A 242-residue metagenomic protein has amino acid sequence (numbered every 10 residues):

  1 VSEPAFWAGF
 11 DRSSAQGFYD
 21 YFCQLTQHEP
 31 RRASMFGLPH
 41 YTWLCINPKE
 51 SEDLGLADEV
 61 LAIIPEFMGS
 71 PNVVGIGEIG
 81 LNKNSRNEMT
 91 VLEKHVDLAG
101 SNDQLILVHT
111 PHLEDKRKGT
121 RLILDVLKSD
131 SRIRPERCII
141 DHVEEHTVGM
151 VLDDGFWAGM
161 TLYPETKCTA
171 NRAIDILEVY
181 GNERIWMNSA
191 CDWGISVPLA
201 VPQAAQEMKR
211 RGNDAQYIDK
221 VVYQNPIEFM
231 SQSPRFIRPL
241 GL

Functional and structural regions predicted by a protein language model:
V1-I106, T110, E114, K118-L122 (+3 more regions): Mid-domain alpha/beta scaffold segments of enzyme catalytic cores
S2-F6, L162-K167, C191-D192: Short, acidic/turn-prone active-site loops that include or flank metal/cofactor- and phosphate-binding residues
S34-F36, S129-R134, Y180-G181, R210-Q216: Short helix-capping segments at alpha-helix termini
T42, E78, A99, A158 (+3 more regions): Conserved, mostly hydrophobic/aromatic
E93-E178, W186: Catalytic pocket-lining loop regions of alpha/beta-barrel enzymes, especially the amidohydrolase/enolase/GH5 lineages
K167, G194-P198, M230-S231: Short active-site-adjacent structural elements
Y180-L199, I218: Short acidic/histidine-rich active-site segments
P202-L242: Mid-to-C-terminal alpha-helical segments outside catalytic/metal-binding sites
